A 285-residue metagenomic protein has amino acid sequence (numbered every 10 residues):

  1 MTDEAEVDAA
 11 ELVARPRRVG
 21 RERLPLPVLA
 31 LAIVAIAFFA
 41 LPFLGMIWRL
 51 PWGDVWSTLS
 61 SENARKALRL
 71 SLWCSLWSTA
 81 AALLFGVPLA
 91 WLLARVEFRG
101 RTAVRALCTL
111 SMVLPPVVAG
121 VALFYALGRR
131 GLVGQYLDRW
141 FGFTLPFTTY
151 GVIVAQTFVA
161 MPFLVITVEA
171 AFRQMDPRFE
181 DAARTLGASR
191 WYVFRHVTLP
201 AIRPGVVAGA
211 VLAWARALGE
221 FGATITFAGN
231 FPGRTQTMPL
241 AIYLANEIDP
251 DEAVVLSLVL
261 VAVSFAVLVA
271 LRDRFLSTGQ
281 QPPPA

Functional and structural regions predicted by a protein language model:
M1-E22: Short, Lys/Arg-rich, polar N-terminal cytosolic tail immediately upstream of the first transmembrane signal-anchor
V19-G53, E62-R173, V197, A201-G222 (+2 more regions): Membrane-water interface segments at the C-terminal ends of transmembrane alpha-helices in multi-pass inner-membrane
R99, S189-R190: Short coil/turn motifs that cap or connect alpha-helices
F179, F275-A285: Short cytosolic juxtamembrane segments of multi-pass membrane proteins
A183: The alpha-helix within a helix-turn-helix
L186-G187, P200: Glycine/proline-centered hinge or cleavage motifs at structural transition points of membrane proteins
F231-A245: Short hydrophobic, aromatic-rich alpha-helical segments embedded in or entering the lipid bilayer of multi-pass
